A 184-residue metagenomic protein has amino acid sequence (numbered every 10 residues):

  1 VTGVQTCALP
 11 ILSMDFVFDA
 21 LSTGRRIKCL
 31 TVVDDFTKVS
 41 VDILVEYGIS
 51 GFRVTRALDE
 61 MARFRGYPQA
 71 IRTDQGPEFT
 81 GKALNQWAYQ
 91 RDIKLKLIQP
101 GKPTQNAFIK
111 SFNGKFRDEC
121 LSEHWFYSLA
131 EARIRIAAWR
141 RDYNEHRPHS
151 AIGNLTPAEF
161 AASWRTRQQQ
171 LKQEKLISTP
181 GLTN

Functional and structural regions predicted by a protein language model:
V1, T6-N184: Charged DNA-binding/catalytic regions of mobile-element recombinases
